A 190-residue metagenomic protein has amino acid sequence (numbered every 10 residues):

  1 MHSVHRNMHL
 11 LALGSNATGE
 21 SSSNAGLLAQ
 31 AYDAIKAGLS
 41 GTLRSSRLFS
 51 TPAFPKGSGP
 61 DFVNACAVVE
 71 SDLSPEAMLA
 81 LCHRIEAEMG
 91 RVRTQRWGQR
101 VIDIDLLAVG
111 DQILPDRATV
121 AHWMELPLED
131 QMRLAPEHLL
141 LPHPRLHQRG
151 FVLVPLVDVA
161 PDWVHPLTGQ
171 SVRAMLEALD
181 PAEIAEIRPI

Functional and structural regions predicted by a protein language model:
M1-S40, S46-P52: N-terminal beta1-alpha1 ligand-phosphate binding loop
H2, F54-D61, L79, E86-I190: Flexible, gly/pro- and Lys/Arg-enriched active-site loops
H9, A65, R149-G150: Small-molecule pocket liners
S15, A67-L73, A108-D111: Short beta-strand-to-loop capping motifs
N16, S45, A67, P155-L156: A residue-level signal for conserved active-site and pocket-lining positions in enzyme catalytic cores
S22-S23, L73-A80, P115-D116: Short, conserved charged micro-motifs
L28, N64, L79-C82: A general structural signal for well-ordered alpha-helical packing
R44-S71: Short, charge-patterned binding micro-sites
